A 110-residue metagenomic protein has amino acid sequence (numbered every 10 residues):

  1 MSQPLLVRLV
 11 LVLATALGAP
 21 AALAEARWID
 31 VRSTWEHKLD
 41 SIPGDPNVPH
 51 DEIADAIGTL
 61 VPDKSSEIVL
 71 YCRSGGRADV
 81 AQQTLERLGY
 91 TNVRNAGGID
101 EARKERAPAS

Functional and structural regions predicted by a protein language model:
S2-P4, R8, A24-R27, V31-E67 (+1 more regions): Rhodanese-like catalytic fold shared by cysteine-dependent sulfurtransferases and DSP/PTP-type phosphatases
V7-T15: Sec-dependent N-terminal signal peptides
G18-A19: N-terminal signal peptide c-region/cleavage motif recognized by signal peptidases
Y71: Short, surface-exposed ligand- or partner-binding patches at beta-edge/loop junctions that are enriched in aromatics
